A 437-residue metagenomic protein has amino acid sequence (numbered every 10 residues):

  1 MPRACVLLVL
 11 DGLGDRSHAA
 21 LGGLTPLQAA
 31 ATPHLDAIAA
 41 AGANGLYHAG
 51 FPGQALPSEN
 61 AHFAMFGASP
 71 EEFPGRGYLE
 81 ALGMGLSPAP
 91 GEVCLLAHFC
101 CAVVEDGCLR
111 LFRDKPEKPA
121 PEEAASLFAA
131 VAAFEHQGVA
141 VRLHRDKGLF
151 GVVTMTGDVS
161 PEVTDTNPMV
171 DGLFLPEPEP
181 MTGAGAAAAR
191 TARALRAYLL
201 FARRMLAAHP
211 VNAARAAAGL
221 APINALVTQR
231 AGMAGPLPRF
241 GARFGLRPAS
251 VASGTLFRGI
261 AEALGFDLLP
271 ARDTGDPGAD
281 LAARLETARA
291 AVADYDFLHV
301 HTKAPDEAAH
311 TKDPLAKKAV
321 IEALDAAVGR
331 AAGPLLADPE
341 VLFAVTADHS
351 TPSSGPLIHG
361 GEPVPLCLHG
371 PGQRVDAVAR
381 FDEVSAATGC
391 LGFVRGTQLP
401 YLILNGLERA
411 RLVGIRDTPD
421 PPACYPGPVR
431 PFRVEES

Functional and structural regions predicted by a protein language model:
M1-S437: Feature captures the catalytic ectodomains and active-site-proximal regions of enzymes that hydrolyze or transfer
